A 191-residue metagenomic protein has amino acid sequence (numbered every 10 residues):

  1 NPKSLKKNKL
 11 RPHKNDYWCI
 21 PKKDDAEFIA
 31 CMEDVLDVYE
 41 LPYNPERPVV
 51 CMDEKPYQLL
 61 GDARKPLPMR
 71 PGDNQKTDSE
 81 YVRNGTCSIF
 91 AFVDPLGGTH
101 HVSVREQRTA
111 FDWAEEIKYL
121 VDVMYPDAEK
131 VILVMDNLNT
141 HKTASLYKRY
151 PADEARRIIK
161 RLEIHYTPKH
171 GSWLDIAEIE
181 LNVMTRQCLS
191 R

Functional and structural regions predicted by a protein language model:
N1, C51-D53, F92, G98 (+5 more regions): Mobile genetic element proteins and their domesticated derivatives, centered on retroelements and DNA transposons
N1-K22, P48, E54-Q58: Conserved short alpha-helical interface segments
C31-K118: Extended, low-complexity cationic-aromatic segments
P56-Y57, L96-G97, L138-H141, H170-W173: Conserved nucleotide-binding/hydrolysis micro-motifs of P-loop NTPases
L60-D62, K142-K148: A short acidic (Asp/Glu
Q75-Y81, E154-I176, R191: RNase H-like polynucleotidyl transferase catalytic core
H100, K169, A177-R191: Active-site proximal helix-loop segment of RNase H-like, two-metal nucleases, encompassing DDE(D)
A128-H141: Acidic/histidine-rich, metal-coordinating catalytic segments
